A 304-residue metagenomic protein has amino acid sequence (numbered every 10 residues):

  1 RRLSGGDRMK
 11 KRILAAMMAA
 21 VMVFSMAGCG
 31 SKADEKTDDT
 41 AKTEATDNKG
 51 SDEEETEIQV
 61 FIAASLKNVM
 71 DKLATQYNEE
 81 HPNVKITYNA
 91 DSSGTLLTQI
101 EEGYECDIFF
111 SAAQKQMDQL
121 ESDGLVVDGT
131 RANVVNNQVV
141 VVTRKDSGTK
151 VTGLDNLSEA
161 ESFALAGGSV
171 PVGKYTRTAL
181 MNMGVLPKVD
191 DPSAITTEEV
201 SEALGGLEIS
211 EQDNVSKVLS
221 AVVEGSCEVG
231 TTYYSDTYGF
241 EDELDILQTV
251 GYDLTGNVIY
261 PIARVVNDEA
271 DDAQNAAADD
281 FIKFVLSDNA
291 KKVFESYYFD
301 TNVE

Functional and structural regions predicted by a protein language model:
R1-R8: Short, Lys/Arg-enriched N-terminal segments with co-localized hydrophobic residues within the first ~10-30 amino acids
R12-A20: Sec-dependent N-terminal signal peptides
S25-G28: C-terminal motif of bacterial Sec signal peptides marking the signal peptidase cleavage site
S31-A45, K49-T75, G94, Q114 (+3 more regions): Exported/periplasmic ABC-transporter solute-binding proteins
Q76-T87: Signal peptide-proximal N-terminal region of secreted/periplasmic/extracellular or secretory-lumen proteins
N83, E105-C106, C227: Short, high-confidence coil segments that cap the C-terminus of an alpha-helix and link into the following beta-strand
Y88-T98, E105-E121: Ligand-binding clamshell of periplasmic/extracellular solute-binding protein-like
G124, D128-A132: Central helical "cap/lid" subdomain
